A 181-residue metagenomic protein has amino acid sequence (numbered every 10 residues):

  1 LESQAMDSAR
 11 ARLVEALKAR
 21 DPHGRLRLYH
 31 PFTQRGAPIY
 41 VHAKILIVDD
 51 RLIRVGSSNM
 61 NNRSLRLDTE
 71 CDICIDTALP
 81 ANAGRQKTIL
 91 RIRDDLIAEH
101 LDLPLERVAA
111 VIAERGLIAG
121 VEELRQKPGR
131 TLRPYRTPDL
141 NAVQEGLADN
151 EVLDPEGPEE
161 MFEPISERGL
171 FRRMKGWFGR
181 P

Functional and structural regions predicted by a protein language model:
L1-P181: PLD/PLD-like phosphodiesterase catalytic module centered on the HKD motif
